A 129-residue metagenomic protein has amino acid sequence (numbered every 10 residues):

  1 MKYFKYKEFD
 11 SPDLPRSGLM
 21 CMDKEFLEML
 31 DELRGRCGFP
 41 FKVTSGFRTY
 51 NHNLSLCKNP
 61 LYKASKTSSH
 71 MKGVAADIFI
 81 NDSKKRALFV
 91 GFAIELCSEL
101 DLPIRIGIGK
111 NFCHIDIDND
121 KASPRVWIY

Functional and structural regions predicted by a protein language model:
M1-R36, K42, D118-Y129: Extracytoplasmic cell-surface/polysaccharide-interacting catalytic and binding patches
M1-S17, K58-A76: Short, conserved helix/loop micro-motifs enriched in His/Cys and acidic residues
S17, S45, I106-I108: Feature targets compositionally biased, intrinsically disordered low-complexity regions with long contiguous runs
K24-F26, C57-Y62, E95-E99: Short amphipathic alpha-helical surface micro-motifs
F26-M29, F39, H52, V74 (+2 more regions): Amphipathic alpha-helical interface surfaces
D31-L61: Extended, low-complexity, intrinsically disordered C-terminal regulatory tails of eukaryotic serine/threonine kinases
S65-Y129: Catalytic cores and adjacent binding grooves of peptidoglycan-active enzymes
